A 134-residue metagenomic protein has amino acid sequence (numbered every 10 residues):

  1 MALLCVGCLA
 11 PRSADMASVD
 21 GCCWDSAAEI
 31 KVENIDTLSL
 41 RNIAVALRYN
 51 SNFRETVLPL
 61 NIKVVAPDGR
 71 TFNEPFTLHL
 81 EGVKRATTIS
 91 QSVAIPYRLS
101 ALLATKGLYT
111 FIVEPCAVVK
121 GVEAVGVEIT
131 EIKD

Functional and structural regions predicted by a protein language model:
L4-G7: C-terminal motif of bacterial Sec signal peptides marking the signal peptidase cleavage site
L9-R12: Bacterial signal peptide processing site
M16-L38: Post-signal peptide N-terminal segment of mature Sec-exported envelope proteins
D36-I43, K106-G107: Extended extracellular/luminal ectodomain segments enriched in beta-structured repeat modules
V45-F53: Short amphipathic, basic-aromatic surface patches that mediate peripheral association with negatively charged
S51-N52, V93-L103, I112-G126, D134: Short acidic/polar inter-strand loop motif in beta-rich domains
R54-N61: Short coil-to-beta strand junction motifs in C2/discoidin
P75-L103: An anionic, turn-rich surface loop/hairpin at beta-sheet edges that serves as a generic interaction/coordination patch
